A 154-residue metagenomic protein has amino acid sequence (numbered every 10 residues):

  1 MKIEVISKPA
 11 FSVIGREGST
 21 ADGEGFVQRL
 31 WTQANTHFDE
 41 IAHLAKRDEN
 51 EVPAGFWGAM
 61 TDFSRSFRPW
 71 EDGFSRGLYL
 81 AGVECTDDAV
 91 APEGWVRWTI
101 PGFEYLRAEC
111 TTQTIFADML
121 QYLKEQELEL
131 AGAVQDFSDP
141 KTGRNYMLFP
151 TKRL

Functional and structural regions predicted by a protein language model:
M1-L154: A solvent-exposed interaction/effector surface
